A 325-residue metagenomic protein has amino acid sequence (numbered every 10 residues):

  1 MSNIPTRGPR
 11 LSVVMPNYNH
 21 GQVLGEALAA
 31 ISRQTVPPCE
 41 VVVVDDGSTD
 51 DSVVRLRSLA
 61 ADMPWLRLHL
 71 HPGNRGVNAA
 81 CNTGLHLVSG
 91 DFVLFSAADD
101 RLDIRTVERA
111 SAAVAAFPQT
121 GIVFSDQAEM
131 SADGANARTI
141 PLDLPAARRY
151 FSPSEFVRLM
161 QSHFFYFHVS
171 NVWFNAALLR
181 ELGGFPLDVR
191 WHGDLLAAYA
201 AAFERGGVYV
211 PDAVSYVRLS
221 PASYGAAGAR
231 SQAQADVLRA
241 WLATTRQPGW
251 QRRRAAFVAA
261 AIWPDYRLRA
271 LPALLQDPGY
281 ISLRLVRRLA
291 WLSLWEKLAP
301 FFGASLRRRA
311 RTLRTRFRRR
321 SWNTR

Functional and structural regions predicted by a protein language model:
M1-A30: N-proximal low-complexity "stem/linker" segments adjacent to membrane-targeting elements
N3-T6, M160-S162, L196, F203 (+2 more regions): C-terminal subregions of glycosyltransferases and related glycan-biosynthesis enzymes
A29-P38: Short, acidic, metal-binding catalytic loop of nucleotide-sugar glycosyltransferases
D45-V54, G73, A97: A conserved acidic beta->alpha catalytic loop
H71-V88, R101: Glycine-rich, basic loop-to-helix element that forms the pyrophosphate-binding segment of sugar-nucleotide handling
V93: Short aromatic/hydrophobic "clamp" motif used to bind/position activated sugar donors
V107-T139: Conserved donor NDP-sugar-binding/catalytic core segment of glycosyltransferases
A147-S231: Conserved nucleotide-sugar donor-binding catalytic segment
